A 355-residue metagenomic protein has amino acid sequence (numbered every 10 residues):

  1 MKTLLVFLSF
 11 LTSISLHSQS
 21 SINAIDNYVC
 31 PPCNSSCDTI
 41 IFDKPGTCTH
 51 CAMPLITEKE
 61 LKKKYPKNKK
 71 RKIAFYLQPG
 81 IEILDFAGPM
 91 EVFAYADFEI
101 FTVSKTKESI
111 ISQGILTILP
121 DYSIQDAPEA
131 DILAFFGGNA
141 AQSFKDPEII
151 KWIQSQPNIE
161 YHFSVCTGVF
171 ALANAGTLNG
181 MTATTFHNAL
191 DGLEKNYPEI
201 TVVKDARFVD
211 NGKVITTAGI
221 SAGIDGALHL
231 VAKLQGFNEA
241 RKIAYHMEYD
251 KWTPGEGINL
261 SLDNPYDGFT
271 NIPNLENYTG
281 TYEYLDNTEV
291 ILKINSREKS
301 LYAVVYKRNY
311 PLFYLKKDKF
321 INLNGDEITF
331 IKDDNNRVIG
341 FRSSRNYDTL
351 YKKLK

Functional and structural regions predicted by a protein language model:
M1-A24: Bacterial Sec-dependent N-terminal signal peptides
S18-Y65: Intrinsically disordered, low-complexity terminal tails/loops enriched in metal-binding residues
K59-H162, V169-T177, K204, S221 (+4 more regions): Extended, subdomain-level signal for the structured scaffold at the beginning of enzyme domains
K70-K72, T182, K213: Residues that mark the start of a beta-strand
T167-G168, H187: Flexible, surface-exposed loop/linker segments and immediately adjacent secondary-structure boundaries
N179-D205: A conserved active-site-flanking secondary-structure segment within enzyme catalytic domains
V203-I215, E248-Y249: Conserved Rossmann-fold dehydrogenase catalytic segment
